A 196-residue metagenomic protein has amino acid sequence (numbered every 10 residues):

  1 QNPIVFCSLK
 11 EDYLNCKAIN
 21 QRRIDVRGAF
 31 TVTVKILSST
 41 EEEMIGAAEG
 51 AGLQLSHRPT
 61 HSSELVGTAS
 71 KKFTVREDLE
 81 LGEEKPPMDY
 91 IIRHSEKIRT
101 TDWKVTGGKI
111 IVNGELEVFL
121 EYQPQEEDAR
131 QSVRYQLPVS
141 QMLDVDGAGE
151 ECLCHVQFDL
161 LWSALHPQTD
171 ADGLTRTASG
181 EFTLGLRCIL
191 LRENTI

Functional and structural regions predicted by a protein language model:
Q1-I196: Viral structural modules
